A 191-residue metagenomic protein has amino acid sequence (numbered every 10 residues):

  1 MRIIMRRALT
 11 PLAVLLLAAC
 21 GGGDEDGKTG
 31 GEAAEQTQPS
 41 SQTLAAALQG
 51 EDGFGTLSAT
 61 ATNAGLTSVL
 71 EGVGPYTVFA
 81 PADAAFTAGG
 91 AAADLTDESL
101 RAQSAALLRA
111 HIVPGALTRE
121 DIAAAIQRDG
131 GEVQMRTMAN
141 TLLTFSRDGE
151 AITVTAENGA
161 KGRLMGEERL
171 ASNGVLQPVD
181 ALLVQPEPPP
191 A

Functional and structural regions predicted by a protein language model:
M1-A18: Sec-dependent bacterial lipoprotein signal peptides
R2-I4, C20-A191: Mature, structured domains of secreted/extracytosolic soluble proteins
